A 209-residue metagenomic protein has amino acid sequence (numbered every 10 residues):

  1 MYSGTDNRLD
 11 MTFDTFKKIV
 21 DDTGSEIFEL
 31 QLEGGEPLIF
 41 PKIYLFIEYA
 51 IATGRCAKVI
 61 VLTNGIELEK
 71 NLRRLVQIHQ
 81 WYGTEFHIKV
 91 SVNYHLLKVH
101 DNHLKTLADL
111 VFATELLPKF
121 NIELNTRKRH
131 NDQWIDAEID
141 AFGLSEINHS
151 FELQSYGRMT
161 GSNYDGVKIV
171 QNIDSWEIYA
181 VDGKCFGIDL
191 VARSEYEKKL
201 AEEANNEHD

Functional and structural regions predicted by a protein language model:
M1-D14: Canonical Radical SAM [4Fe-4S] cluster-binding loop centered on the CxxxCxxC motif and its immediate flanking residues
G4, R129-I139, L153-G161: Glycine-centered flexibility motif
D6, E33-G34: Short, contiguous strand/loop micro-motifs
L9, I39, I178: Aromatic-acidic/polar surface patches that form glycan- and anion
F13-E33, F40-D136: Radical SAM/AdoMet-radical enzyme domain recognition
F28, G35, N206-H208: Intrinsic disorder/low-complexity signal
N121, I135-S150: Eukaryotic C-terminal
G143-D209: Accessory C-terminal segments flanking Radical SAM cores
